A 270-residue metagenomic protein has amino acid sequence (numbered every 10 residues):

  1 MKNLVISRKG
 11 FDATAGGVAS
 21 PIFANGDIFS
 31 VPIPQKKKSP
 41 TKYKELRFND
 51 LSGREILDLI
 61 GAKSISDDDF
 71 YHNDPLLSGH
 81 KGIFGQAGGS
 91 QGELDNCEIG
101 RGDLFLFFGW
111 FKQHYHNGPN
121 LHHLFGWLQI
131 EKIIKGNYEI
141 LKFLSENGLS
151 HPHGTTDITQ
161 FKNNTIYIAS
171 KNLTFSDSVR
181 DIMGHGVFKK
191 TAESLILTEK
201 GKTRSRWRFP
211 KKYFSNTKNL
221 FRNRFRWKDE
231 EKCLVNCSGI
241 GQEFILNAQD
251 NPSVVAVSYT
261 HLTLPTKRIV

Functional and structural regions predicted by a protein language model:
K2-S78: A structured, charge-rich N-terminal accessory region that forms the first stable segment of a protein and links
I6, L104, F125-W127: Conserved hydrophobic/aromatic beta-strand scaffold that supports enzyme active sites
R8-A13, K81, G88, G109-F111 (+1 more regions): Short, flexible loop/turn elements at secondary-structure junctions
I56-L121: Short N-terminal edge-element motif at the start of the domain
P119-N236: Aromatic- and Lys/Arg-enriched surface recognition patch
E231-F244, A248-P252, V257: C-terminal target-recognition/interaction regions appended to catalytic cores
T260-T266: Conserved small/polar residues in nucleotide/adenosyl-binding loops
